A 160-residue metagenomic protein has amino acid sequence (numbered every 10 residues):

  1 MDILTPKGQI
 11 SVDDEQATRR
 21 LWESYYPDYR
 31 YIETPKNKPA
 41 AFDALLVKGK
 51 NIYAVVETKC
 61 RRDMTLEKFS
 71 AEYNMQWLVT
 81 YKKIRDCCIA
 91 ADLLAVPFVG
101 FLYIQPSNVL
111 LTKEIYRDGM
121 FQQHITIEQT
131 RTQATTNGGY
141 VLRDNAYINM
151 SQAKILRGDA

Functional and structural regions predicted by a protein language model:
M1-K36: Acidic-basic catalytic patches of nuclease active cores, encompassing PD-(D/E)XK and other metal-cofactor nuclease
D2, P6, R20, S24 (+3 more regions): Non-catalytic C-terminal interaction segments of nucleic acid-processing enzymes
E15, K38-A40, K83: Amphipathic coiled-coil/heptad-repeat helices and related helical stalk/stem segments that mediate oligomerization
W22, A44-E67: Conserved catalytic cores of phosphodiester-cleaving nucleases, focusing on short active-site segments
D28-N51: Active-site metal-binding core of divalent-cation-utilizing nuclease and nuclease-like domains
E33-P39, V99-N108: Acidic carboxylate-rich catalytic motifs and surrounding loops in phosphoryl-/glycosyl-chemistry enzymes
R61-C87: Mg2+/Mn2+-dependent nuclease catalytic core
Y81-F101, T112-E114: Acidic, metal/cofactor-coordinating or nucleic-acid-engaging core segments within structured domains
